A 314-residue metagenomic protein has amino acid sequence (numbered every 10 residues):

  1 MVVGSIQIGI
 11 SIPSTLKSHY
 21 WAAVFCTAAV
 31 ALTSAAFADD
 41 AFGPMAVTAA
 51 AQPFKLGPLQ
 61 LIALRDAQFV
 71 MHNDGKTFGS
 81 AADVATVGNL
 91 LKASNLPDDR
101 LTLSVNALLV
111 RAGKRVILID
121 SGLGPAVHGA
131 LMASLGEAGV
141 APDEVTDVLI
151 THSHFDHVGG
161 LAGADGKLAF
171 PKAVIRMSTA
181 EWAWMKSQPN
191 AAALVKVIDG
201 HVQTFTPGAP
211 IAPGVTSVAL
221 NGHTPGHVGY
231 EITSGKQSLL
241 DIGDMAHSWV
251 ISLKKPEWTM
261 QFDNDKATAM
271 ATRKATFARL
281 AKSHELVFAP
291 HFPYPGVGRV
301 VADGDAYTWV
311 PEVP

Functional and structural regions predicted by a protein language model:
G4-A23: Bacterial N-terminal signal peptides that target proteins for export
A22-A31: Bacterial N-terminal signal peptides
S34-A38: Sec/Tat signal peptide C-region and signal peptidase I cleavage site
D39-A41, G136, V140, E144 (+3 more regions): Metallo-beta-lactamase
A50-A138, G229-A246: Conserved beta-strand hairpin/beta-sheet module of binuclear metal-dependent hydrolase folds, prominently
P53, W184, H201, G208-P210 (+2 more regions): Metallo-beta-lactamase
D66-A67, S121-L123, S153, A180-E181 (+3 more regions): Active-site metal-binding loops of divalent metal-dependent hydrolases
R100, S104-A107, V127-V174: Active-site metal-binding motif and surrounding structural segment of the metallo-beta-lactamase
